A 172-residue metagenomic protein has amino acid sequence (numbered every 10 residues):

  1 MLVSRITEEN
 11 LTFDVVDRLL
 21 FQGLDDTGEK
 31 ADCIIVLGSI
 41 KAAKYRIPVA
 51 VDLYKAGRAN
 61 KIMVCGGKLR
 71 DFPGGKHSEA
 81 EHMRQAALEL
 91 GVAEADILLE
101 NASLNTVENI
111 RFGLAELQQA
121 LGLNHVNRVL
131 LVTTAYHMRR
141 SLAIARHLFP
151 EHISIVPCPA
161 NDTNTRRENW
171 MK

Functional and structural regions predicted by a protein language model:
M1-M171: A structural signal for short, hydrophobic/glycine-enriched beta-strand patches
